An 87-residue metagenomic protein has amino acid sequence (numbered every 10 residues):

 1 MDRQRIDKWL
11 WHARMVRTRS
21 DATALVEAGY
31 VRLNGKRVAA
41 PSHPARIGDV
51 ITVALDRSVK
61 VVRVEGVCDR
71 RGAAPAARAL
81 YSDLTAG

Functional and structural regions predicted by a protein language model:
M1-D2, R71: Alpha-helical interaction segments
D2-I47: A basic, amphipathic helix-loop patch mediating RNA/tRNA/ribosome contacts
K60-G87: C-terminal structural segments of small proteins and small subunits
